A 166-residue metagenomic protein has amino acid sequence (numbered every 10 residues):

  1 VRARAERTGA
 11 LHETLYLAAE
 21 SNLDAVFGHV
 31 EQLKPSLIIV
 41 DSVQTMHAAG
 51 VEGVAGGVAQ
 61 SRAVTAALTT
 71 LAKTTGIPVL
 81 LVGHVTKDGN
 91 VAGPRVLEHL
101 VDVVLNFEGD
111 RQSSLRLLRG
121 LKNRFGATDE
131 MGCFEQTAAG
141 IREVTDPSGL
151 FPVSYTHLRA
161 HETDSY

Functional and structural regions predicted by a protein language model:
V1-T70: Conserved inter-motif catalytic segment of the P-loop NTP-binding fold
R62, A66-Y155: Phosphate-binding/switch region of NTP-binding enzymes
T156-T163: Conserved small/polar residues in nucleotide/adenosyl-binding loops
Y166: Gly/Pro- and small hydrophobic-enriched strand-loop and loop-to-helix capping segments that sit at the rims
